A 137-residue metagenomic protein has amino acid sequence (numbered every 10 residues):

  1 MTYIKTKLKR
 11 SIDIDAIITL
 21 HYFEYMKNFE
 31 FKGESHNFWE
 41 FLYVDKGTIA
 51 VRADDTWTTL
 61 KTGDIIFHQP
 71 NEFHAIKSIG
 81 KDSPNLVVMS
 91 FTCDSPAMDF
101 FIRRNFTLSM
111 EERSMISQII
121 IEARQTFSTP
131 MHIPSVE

Functional and structural regions predicted by a protein language model:
M1-T59, I65, E72, D99 (+2 more regions): Generic protein-terminus/edge-of-domain signal
H21-Y22, V88-S90, T107: Structural signal for conserved beta-strand scaffold positions within catalytic alpha/beta enzyme cores
K27, T48, G80, C93 (+1 more regions): Residue-level detector of flexible, active-site-proximal loop/helix-junction positions within diverse enzyme catalytic
K46, K81, I121: ATP/adenylate-binding site constellation spanning eukaryotic-like Ser/Thr protein kinases, ABC-transporter
D55, I79-G80, I102-R103: Short, solvent-exposed loop/turn segments at secondary-structure boundaries
L60-K61, S83-N85, N105-F106: Glycine-rich, phosphate-binding/catalytic loops in enzymes
N71-D99: Ligand-binding loop in jelly-roll beta-barrel domains
D99-E137: Amphipathic alpha-helical segments enriched in hydrophobic/aromatic residues interleaved with Lys/Arg
